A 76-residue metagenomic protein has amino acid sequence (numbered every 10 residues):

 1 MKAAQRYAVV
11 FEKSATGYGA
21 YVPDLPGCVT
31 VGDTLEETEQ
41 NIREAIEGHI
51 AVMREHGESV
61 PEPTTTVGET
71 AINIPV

Functional and structural regions predicted by a protein language model:
M1-Y7, Q40-V76: Short, charged, surface-exposed hinge/linker loops at domain edges that act as mobile lids or interdomain connectors
V10-L25: Short aromatic-glycine-(Arg/Gly/Cys) micro-motifs in beta-strand/loop hairpins
Y21, E39-Q40: Short, surface-exposed helix/turn micro-motifs that flank interaction/cofactor sites
D24-G27, E62-T64: Hydrophobic residues in alpha-helical membrane-spanning segments
P26-E36: A short, exposed loop/beta-hairpin motif centered on an aromatic-Gly-Thr core
